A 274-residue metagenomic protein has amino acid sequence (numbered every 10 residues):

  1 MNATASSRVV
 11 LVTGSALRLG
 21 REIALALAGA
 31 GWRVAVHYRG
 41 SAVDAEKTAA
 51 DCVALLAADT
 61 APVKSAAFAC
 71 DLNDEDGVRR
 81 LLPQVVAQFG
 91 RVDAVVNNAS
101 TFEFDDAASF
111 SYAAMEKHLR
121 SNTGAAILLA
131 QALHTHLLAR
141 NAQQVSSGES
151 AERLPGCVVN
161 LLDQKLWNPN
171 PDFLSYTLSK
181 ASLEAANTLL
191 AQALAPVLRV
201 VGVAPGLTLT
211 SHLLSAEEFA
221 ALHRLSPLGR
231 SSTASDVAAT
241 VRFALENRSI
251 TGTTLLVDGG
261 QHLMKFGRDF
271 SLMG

Functional and structural regions predicted by a protein language model:
A16-R18: Conserved glycine-rich cofactor-binding loop
R91, E184, L194-T208, I250-V257: Conserved Rossmann-fold SDR core element
N98-F104, G260: Conserved NAD(P)H cofactor-binding loop of Rossmann-fold oxidoreductase domains
D106-A107, S111-L119, L222: Substrate-binding pocket helix/loop in short-chain dehydrogenase/reductase
L138-A195, L207: Catalytic loop of short-chain dehydrogenase/reductase
S226-V237: A conserved structural motif in NAD(P)-dependent oxidoreductases
S235-V257, H262-L263, D269: C-terminal substrate-recognition "lid" of short-chain dehydrogenase/reductases
